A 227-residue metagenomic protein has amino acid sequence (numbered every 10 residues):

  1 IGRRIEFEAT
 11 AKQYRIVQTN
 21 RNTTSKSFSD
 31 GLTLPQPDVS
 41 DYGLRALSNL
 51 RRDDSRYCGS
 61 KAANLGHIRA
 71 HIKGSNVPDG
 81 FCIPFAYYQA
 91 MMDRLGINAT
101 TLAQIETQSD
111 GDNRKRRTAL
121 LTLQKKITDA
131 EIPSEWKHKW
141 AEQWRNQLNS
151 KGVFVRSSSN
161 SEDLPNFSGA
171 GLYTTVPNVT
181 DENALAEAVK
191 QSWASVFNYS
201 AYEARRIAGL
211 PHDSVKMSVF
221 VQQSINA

Functional and structural regions predicted by a protein language model:
I1-F220: N-terminal beta-alpha lobe that positions the nucleotide/phosphoryl donor in ATP/NTP-coupled carboxylate activation
S224-A227: Short, intrinsically disordered, charge-balanced linker/junction segments flanking boundaries in proteins
